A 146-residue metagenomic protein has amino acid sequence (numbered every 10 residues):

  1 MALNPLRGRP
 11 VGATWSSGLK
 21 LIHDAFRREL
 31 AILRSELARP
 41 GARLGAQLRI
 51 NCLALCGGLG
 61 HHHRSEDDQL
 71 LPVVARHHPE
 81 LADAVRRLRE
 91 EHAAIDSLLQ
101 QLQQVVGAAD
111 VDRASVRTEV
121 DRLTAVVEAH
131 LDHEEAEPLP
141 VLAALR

Functional and structural regions predicted by a protein language model:
M1-R146: Small-residue-biased structural context
